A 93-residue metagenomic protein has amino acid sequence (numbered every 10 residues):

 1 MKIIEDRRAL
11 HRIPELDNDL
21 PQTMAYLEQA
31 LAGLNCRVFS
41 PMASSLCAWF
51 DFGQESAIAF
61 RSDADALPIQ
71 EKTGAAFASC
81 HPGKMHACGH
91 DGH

Functional and structural regions predicted by a protein language model:
M1-H86, D91: Acidic/His- and Gly-rich active-site-bordering loop/insert found across diverse amide/peptide-bond hydrolases
